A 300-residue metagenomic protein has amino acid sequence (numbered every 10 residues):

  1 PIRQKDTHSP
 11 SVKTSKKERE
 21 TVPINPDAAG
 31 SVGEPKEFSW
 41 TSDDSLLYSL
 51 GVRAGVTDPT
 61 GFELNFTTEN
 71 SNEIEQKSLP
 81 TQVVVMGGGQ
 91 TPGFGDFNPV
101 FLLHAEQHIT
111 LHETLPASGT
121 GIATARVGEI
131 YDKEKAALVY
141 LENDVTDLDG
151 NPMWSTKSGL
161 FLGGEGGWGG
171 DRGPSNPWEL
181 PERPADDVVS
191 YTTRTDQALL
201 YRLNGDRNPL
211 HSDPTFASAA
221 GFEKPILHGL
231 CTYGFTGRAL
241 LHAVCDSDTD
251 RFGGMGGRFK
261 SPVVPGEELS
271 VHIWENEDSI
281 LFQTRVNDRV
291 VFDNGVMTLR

Functional and structural regions predicted by a protein language model:
P1, L79-V83, D144: Short secondary-structure subsegments characteristic of cysteine-rich extracellular domains
P1-T21: Short, Lys/Arg-enriched N-terminal segments with co-localized hydrophobic residues within the first ~10-30 amino acids
T21-T120: Hydrophobic, proline/glycine-rich low-complexity stretches
V22-S31, V85-G87, L102-V189, V263-G266 (+1 more regions): HotDog/MaoC-like acyl-thioester-processing domains
P23-T67, P177-T232, A239-H242: A contiguous, surface-exposed recognition patch within enzymatic or periplasmic domains that forms
E37, D44, E63, Q76 (+15 more regions): Generic secondary-structure boundary/loop-capping signal
D43, G55, T67-E69, Q82 (+14 more regions): Surface-exposed loop/turn and secondary-structure junction residues enriched for glycine/proline
T215-V291, V296, R300: Catalytic-pocket segment enriched in acidic/His residues
